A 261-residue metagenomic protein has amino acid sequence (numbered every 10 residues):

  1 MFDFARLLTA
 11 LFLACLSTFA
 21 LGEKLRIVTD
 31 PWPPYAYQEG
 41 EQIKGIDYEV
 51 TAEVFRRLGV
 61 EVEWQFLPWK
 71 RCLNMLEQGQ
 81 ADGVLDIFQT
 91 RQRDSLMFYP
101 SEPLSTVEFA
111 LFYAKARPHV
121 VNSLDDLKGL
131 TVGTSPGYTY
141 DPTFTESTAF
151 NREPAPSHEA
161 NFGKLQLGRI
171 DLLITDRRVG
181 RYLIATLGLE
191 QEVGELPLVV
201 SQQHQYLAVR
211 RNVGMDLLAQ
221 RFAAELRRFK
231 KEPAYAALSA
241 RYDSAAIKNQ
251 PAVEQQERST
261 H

Functional and structural regions predicted by a protein language model:
C15-S17: N-terminal signal peptide c-region/cleavage motif recognized by signal peptidases
E23-F88, Q92-L96, T134, R241: Extracytoplasmic small-molecule ligand-binding "clamshell" domains of the periplasmic binding protein/Venus flytrap
T29-P31, T106-A110, A185-A223, A246-Q256: Periplasmic-binding protein-like
E49-R57, A208-Y242: Extended ligand-binding regions for polar small-molecule ligands
F66, K70-D82, E159-R178, T186-L187: Short helices/loops that flank or line small-molecule/ion binding pockets
N74, D86-S95, D171-E192, L198-S201: A ligand-binding cleft/hinge motif common to bilobed small-molecule-binding domains
Y113-V132: Flexible hinge/capping segments at coil-to-helix
T139-R152, Q191-E192, L226-H261: Ligand-binding clefts/hinges and TM-proximal coupling segments of bilobed small-molecule sensing domains
